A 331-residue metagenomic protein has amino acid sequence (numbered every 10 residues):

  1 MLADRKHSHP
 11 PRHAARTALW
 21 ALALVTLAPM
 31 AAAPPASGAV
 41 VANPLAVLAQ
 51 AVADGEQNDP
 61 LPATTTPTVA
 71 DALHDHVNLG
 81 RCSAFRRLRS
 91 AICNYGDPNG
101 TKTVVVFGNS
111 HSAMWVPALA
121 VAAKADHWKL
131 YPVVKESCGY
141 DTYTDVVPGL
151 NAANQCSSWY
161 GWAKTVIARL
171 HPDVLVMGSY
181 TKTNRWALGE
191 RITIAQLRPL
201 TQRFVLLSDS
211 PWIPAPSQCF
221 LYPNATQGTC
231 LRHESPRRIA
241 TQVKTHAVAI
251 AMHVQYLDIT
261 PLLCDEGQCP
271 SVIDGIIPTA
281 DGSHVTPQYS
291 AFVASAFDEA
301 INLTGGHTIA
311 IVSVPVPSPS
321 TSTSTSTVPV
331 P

Functional and structural regions predicted by a protein language model:
L2-S320, T327-P331: Extracellular/periplasmic envelope-modification machinery, especially enzymes that add or remove acyl/ester groups on
